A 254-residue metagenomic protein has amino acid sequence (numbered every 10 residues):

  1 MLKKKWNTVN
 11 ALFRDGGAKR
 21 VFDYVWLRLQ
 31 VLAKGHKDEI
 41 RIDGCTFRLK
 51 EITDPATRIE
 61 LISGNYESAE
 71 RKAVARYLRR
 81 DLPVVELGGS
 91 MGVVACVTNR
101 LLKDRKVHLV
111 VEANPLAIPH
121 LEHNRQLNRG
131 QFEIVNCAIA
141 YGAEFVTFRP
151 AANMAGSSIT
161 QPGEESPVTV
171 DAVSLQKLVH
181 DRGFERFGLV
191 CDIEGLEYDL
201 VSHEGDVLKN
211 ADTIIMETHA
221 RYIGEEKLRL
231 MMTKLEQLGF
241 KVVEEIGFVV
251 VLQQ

Functional and structural regions predicted by a protein language model:
M1-Q254: Phosphate/nucleotide-binding beta-alpha loop and adjacent structural elements of enzyme active sites
